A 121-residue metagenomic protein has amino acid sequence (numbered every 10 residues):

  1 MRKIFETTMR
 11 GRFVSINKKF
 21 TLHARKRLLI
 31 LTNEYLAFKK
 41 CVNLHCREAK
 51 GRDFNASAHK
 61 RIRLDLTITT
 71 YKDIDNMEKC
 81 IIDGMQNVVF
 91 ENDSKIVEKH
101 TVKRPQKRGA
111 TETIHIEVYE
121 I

Functional and structural regions predicted by a protein language model:
M1-I121: Acidic, proline/glycine-enriched N-terminal capping motif
